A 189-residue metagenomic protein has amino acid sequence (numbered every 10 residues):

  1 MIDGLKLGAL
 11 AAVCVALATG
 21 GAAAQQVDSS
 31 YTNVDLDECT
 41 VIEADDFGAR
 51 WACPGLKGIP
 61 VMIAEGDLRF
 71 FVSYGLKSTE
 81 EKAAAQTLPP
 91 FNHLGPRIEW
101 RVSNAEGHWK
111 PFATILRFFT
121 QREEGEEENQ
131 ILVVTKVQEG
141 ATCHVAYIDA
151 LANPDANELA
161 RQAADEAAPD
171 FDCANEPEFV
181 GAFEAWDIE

Functional and structural regions predicted by a protein language model:
I2-L7, G20-A85: Charge-rich, low-complexity N-terminal segments
G8-A18: Bacterial N-terminal signal peptides
L10, A23, E106-H108: Intrinsically disordered and other compositionally biased segments
G58, A84-L88, N153, N157: Flexible, glycine- and charge-enriched loops at secondary-structure boundaries
L88-P154: Short helix/strand-capping turn motifs
D149-E189: C-terminal partner/receptor-binding element of secreted or periplasmic proteins
